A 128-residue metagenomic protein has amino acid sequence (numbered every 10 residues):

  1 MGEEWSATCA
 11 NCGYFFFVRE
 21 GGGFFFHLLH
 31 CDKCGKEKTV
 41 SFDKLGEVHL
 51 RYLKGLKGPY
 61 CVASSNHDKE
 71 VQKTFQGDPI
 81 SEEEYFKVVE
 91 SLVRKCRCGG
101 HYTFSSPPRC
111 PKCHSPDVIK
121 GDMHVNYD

Functional and structural regions predicted by a protein language model:
M1-G21, L28-C31: General detector of N-terminal leader/presequence modules that precede the first folded domain
G2-W5, E20-G22, E37, S41-L92 (+1 more regions): Short, intrinsically disordered terminal segments enriched in charged and Pro/Gly residues
E4-S6, F26-L28, E90-K95, G99 (+1 more regions): Residues immediately within or flanking Cys/His clusters that coordinate Zn2+ in small zinc-binding modules
C9-C12, C31-C34, K95-C98, C110-C113: Short cysteine-rich clusters marking metal-coordination/redox-active sites
F15-F17, E37-V40, G100-T103, P116-V118: Cys/His-rich microdomains that often coordinate metals
E20-L28, H101-R109, H124-D128: Short linker/helix segments within small regulatory modules
F24-K33, V48-K54, K112-H114: Short, surface-exposed linear segments at secondary-structure transitions and domain or protein termini
G77-D78, V93-K95, G99-Y102, C110 (+1 more regions): Low-complexity intrinsically disordered segments
